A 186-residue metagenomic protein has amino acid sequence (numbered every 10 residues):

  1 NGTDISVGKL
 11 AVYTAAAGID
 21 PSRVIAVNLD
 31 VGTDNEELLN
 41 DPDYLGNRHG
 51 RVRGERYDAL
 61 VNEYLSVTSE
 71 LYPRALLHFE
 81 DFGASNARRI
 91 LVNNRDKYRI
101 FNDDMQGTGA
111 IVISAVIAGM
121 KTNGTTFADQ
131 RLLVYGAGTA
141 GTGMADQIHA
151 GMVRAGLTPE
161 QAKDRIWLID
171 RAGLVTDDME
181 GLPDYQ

Functional and structural regions predicted by a protein language model:
N1-Q130: Glycine/serine-rich phosphate-binding loop and adjoining beta1-alpha1 elements at the start of nucleotide-handling
N102-Q186: Glycine-rich phosphate/diphosphate-binding loop of Rossmann-like nucleotide-binding domains
